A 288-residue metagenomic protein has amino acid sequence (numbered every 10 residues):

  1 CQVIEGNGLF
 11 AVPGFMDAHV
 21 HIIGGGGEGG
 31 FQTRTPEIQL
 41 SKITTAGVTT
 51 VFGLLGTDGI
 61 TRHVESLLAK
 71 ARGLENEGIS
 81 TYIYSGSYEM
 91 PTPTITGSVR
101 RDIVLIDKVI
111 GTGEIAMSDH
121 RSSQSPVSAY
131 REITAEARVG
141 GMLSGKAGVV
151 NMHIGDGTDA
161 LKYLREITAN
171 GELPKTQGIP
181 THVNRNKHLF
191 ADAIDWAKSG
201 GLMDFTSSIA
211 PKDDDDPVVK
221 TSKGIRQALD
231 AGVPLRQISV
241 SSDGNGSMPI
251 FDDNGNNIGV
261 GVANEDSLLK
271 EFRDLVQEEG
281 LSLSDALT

Functional and structural regions predicted by a protein language model:
G6-A69: Metal-associated gating/positioning segment near the N- to mid-region
G8, H19, I43, G47 (+5 more regions): Divalent metal-coordination and catalytic microenvironments
G14-M16, V150, V240: Residue-level marker for buried hydrophobic side chains located in beta-strands that build the well-ordered beta-sheet
I43, A71-L74, A193-W196, A228 (+1 more regions): Generic structural signal for hydrophobic
E75-D214, D243: Metal-coordinating catalytic core of metallo-dependent amide/deamination hydrolases
D204-P234, S239: Long, well-ordered mid-to-C-terminal structural blocks that present hydrophobic/aromatic surfaces
D230-T288: His/Asp/Glu-enriched, well-ordered alpha-helical/loop segment that forms or immediately abuts the divalent-metal
